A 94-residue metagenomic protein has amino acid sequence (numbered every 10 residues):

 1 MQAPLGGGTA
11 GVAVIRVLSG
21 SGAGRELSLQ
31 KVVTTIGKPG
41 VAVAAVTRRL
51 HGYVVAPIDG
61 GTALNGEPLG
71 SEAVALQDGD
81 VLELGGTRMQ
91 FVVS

Functional and structural regions predicted by a protein language model:
M1-S21: Surface-exposed beta-loop interaction hotspot
A23-G86: Forkhead-associated
R88-S94: Short, Lys/Arg- and Gly-enriched loop/turn segments at beta-strand edges
